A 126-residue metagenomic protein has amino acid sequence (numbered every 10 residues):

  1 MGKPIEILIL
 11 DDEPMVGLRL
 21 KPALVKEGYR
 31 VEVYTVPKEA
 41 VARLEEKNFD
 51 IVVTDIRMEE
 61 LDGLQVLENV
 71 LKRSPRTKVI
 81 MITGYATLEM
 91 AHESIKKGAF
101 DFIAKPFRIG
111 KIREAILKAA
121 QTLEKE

Functional and structural regions predicted by a protein language model:
I5, T35-V36, D62-Q65: Acidic catalytic/metal-coordinating carboxylates
G17, E59, T87: The feature encodes the CheY-like receiver
L18-K26: Charged docking surfaces used in two-component/phosphorelay signaling
G28-T35, R43: Short hydrophobic/Thr-rich beta-strand motif most characteristic of the beta2 strand and flanking loop of CheY-like
D55: Active-site residues of response regulator receiver
E89, F107-L117: C-terminal output helix
